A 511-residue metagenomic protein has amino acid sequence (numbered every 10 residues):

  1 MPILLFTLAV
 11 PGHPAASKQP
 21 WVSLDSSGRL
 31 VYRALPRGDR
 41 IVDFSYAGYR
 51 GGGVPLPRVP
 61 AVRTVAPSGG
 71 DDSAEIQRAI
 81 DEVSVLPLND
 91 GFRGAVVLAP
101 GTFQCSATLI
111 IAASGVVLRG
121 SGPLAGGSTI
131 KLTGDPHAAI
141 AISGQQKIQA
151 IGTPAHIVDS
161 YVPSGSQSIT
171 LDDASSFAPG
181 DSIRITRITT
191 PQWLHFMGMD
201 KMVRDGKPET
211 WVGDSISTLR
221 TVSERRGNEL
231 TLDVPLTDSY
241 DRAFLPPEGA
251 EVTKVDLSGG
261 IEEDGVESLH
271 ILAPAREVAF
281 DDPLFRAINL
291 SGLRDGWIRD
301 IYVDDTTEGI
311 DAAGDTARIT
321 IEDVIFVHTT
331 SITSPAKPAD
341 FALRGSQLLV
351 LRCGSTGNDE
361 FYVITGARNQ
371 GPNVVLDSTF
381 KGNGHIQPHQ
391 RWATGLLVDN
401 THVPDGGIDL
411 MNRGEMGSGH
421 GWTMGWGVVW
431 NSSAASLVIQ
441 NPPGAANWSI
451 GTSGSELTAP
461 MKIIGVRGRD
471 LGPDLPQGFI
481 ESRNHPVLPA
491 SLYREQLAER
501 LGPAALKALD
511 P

Functional and structural regions predicted by a protein language model:
I3-F280, I450-P511: Extracellular "leader-to-stem" segments immediately downstream of a signal peptide or signal-anchor in secreted/lumenal
D90, V97, I110-A112, L124 (+17 more regions): Residue-level signal for WD-repeat beta-propeller blades
S106-T108, G127-T129, T231, A275-D281 (+8 more regions): Short glycine/acidic-rich loop motifs that flank beta-strands on beta-rich extracellular proteins
G115, G120, E262-A273, R294-D305 (+6 more regions): Right-handed parallel beta-helix
G126, Q145, T170, I288 (+4 more regions): Short, charged/polar micro-motifs that form catalytic or ligand-binding hotspots
D181, T189-L219, S223-R226, E267-R352 (+2 more regions): Right-handed parallel beta-helix
E248-L257, A367, H389-Q390, G421: Short, flexible, mixed-charge glycine/proline-rich loop motifs that serve as phosphate/nucleic-acid-contacting
V374-P511: Gly/Ser/Thr/Ala-enriched C-terminal appendages of enzymes
